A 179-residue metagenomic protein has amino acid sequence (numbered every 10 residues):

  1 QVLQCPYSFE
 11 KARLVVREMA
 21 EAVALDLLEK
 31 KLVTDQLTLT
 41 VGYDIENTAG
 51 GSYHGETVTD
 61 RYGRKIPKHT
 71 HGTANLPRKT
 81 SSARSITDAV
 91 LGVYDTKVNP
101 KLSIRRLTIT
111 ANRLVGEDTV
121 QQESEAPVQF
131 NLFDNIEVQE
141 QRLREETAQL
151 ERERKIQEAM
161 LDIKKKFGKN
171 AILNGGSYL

Functional and structural regions predicted by a protein language model:
Q1-L179: Basic, low-complexity intrinsically disordered segments
